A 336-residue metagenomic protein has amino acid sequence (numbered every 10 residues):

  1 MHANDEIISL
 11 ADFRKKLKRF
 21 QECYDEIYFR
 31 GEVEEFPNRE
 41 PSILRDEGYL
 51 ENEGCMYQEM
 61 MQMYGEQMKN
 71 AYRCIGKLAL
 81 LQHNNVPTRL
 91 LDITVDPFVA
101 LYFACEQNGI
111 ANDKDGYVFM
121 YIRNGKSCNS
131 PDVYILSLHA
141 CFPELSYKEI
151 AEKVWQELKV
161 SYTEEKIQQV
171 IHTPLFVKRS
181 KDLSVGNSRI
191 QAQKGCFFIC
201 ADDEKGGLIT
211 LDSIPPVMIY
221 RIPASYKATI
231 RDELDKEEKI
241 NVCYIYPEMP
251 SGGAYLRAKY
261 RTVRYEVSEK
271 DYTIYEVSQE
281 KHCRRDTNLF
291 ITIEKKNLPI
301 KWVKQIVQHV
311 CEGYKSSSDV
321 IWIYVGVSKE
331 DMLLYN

Functional and structural regions predicted by a protein language model:
M1-S268: Catalytic-core elements of nucleic-acid end-processing and repair enzymes
L17-Q21, K281, G313-Y314: Short secondary-structure boundary/capping segments within folded domains
P37, K205, N297-P299, D331: Residue-level signal for secondary-structure boundary sites
K181-V185, Y275-S278, V307-C311: Short secondary-structure capping micro-motifs at structural edges
V267-F290, E294-K295, S318-N336: Polar/charged, Gly/Pro-rich intrinsically disordered segments
L298-S318: Short, non-transmembrane amphipathic alpha-helical segments
